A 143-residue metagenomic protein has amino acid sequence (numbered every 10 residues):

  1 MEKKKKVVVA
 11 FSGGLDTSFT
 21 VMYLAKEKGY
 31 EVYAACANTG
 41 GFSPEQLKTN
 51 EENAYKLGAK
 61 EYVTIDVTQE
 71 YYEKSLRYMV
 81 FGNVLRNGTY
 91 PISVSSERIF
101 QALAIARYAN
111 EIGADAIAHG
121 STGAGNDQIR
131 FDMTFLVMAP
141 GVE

Functional and structural regions predicted by a protein language model:
M1-E143: ATP-dependent adenylation/nucleotidyltransferase module used to activate substrates
